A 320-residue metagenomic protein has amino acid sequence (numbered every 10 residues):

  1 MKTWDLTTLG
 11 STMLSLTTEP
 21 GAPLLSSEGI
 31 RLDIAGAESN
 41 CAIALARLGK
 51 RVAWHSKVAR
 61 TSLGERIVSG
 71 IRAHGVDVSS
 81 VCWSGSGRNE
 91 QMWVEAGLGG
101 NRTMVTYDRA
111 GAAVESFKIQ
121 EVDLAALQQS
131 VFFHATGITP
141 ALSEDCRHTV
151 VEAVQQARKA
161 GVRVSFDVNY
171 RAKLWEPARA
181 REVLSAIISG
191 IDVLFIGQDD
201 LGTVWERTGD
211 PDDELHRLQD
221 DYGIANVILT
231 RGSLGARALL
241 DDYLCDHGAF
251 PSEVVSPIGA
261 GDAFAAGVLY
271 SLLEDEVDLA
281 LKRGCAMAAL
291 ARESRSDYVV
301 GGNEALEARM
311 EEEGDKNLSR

Functional and structural regions predicted by a protein language model:
M1-D77, R320: Glycine-rich phosphate/adenosyl-contacting loop at the front of the ribokinase-like
M1-T7, Q155-K159, R207, P211-R320: Conserved phosphate-binding/catalytic region of the ribokinase-like
I43, Q91-E95, G235-A238: Short beta-strand scaffold segments in enzyme catalytic cores
L45, G197, G261: Short, conserved phosphate/pyrophosphate- and ester-handling motifs at nucleotide-, phospho-/glycolipid
R51-G137, A308-R320: Conserved N-terminal subdomain of the carbohydrate kinase-like
S62-V76, R181-I191, E214, C245-V254: Short, electropositive alpha-helical surface patch
A125-A126, A186-I187, D220: Structural alpha-helical scaffold elements that stabilize or flank donor/cofactor-binding regions in carbohydrate
F132, I138-R217, L234-G235: Conserved beta-alpha-beta core of the PfkB/ribokinase-like small-molecule kinase fold
